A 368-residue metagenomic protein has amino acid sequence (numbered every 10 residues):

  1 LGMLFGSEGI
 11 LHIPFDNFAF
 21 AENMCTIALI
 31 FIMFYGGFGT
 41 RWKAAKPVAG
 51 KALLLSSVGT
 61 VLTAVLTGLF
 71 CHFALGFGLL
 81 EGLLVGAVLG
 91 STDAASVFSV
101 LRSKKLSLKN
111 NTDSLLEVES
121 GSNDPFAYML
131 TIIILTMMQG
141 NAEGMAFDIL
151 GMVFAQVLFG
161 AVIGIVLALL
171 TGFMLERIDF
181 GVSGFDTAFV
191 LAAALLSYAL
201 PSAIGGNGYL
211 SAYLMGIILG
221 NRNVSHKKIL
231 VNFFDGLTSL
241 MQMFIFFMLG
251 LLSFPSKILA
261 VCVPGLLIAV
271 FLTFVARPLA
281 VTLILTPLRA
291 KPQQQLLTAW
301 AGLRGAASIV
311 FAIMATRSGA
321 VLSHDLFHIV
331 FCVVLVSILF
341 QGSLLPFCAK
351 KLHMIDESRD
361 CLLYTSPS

Functional and structural regions predicted by a protein language model:
L1-C361: Transmembrane helical cores of multi-pass secondary ion antiporters/exchangers
Y364-S368: Conserved small/polar residues in nucleotide/adenosyl-binding loops
